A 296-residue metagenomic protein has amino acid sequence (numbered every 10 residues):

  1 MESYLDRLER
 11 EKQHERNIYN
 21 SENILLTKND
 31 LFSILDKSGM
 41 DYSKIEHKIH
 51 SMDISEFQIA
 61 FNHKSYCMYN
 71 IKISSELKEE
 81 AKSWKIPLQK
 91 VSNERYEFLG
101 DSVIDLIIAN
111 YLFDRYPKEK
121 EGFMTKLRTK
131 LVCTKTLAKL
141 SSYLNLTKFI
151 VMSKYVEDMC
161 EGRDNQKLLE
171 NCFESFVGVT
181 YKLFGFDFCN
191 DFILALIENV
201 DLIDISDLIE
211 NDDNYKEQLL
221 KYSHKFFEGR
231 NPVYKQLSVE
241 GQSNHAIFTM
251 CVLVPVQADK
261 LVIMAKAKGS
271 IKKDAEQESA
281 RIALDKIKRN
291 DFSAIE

Functional and structural regions predicted by a protein language model:
M1-E296: Double-stranded RNA-binding/processing signature
